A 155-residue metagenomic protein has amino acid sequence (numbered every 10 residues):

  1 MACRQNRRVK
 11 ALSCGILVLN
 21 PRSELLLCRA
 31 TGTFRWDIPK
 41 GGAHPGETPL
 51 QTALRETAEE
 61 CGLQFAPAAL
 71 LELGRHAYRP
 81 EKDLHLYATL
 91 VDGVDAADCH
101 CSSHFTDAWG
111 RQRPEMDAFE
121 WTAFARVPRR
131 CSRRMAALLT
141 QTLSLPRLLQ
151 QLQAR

Functional and structural regions predicted by a protein language model:
M1-V9, L73, F105-G110: Short, P/G- and charge-enriched loop/turn segments at secondary-structure junctions
A2-I38, Y87: N-terminal strand-loop-strand
L19-L25, G32-T33, H44, P80-E81 (+1 more regions): Short, charged/polar surface micro-motifs in flexible loops or helix N-caps
F34-R35, P39, P45, L86 (+2 more regions): Functional cleft and adjacent loop/helix regions within the main domain that mediate ligand binding or catalysis
I38-E72: The catalytic Nudix box helix
A43, V127-P128: A generic structural signal for short hydrophobic patches within well-formed alpha-helices
H76-A108, E120-A125, L138-L148: Active-site-adjacent beta-strand/loop module that shapes the phosphate/pyrophosphate-binding cleft
S132-L138: Short, compact, well-ordered microdomains
